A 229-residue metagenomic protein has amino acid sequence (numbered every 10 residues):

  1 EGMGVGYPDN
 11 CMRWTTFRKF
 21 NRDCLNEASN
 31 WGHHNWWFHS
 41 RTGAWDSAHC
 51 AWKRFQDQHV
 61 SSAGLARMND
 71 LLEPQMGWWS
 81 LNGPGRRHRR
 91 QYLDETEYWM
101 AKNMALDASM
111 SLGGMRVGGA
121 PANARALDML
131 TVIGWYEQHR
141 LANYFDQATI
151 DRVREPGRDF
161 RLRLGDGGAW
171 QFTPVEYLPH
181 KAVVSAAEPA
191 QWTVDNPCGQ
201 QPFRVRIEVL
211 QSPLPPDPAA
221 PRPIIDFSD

Functional and structural regions predicted by a protein language model:
G4-R222, D226: Active-site-proximal substrate-binding groove within the catalytic cores of carbohydrate-active enzymes
